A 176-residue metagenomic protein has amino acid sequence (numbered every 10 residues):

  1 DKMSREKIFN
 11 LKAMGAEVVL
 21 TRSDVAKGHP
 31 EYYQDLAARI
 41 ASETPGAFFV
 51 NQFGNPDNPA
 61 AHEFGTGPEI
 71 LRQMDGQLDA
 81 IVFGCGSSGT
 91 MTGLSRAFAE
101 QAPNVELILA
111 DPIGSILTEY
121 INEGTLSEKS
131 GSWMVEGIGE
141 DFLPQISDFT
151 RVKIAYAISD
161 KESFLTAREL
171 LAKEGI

Functional and structural regions predicted by a protein language model:
D1-I40, I113, L117-L126, S130 (+1 more regions): Active-site-proximal loop->helix
K7, I70-Q73, A97-F98, L143-I146: Short, flexible, glycine/charge-rich loop motifs used to bind or transfer phosphoryl groups or to couple energy/partner
L11, I70, L107: Conserved hydrophobic/aromatic pocket- or pore-lining residues that grip, position, or stack substrates in active sites
K12, S95-A102: Surface-exposed amphipathic alpha-helices with a cationic face
T21, Q52, I108-A110: Generic beta-sheet signal
Q34, G46, A99-I176: Active-site/ligand-binding loops adjacent to catalytic centers
T44-C85, L94, F149, K153 (+1 more regions): Active-site/ligand-binding-proximal alpha/beta "capping" segment
T90: Hydrophobic/small residue at the entry helix of a nucleotide-binding pocket
